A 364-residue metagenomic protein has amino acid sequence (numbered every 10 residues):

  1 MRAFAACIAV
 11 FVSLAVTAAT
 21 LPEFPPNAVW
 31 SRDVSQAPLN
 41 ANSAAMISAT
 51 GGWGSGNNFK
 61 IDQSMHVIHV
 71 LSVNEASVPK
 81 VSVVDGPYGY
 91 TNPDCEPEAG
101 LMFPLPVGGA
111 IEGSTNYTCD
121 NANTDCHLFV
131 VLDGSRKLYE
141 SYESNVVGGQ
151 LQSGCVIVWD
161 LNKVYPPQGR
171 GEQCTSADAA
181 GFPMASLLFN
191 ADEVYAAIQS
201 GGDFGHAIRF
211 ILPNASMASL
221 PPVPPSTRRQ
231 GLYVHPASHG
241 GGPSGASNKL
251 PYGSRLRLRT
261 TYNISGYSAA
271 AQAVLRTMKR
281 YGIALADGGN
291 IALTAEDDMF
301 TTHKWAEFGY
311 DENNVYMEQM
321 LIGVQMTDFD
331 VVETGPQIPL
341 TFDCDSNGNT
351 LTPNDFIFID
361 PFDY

Functional and structural regions predicted by a protein language model:
M1-A9: Sec-dependent signal peptide recognition, specifically the positively charged N-region followed immediately by
V12-A18: N-terminal signal peptide c-region/cleavage motif recognized by signal peptidases
A19-P353: Short, surface-exposed polybasic-aromatic patches that bind anionic ligands, especially phosphate groups
N354-Y364: Ser/Thr-rich, Pro/Gly/Ala-heavy low-complexity intrinsically disordered linkers and tails of secreted extracellular
